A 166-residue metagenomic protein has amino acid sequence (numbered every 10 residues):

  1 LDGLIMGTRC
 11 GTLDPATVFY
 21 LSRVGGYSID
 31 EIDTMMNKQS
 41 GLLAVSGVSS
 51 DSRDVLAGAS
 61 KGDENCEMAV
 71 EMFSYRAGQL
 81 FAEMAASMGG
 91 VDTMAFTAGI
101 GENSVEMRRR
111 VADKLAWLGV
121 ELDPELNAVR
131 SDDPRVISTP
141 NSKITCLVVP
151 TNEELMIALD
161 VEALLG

Functional and structural regions predicted by a protein language model:
L1-S50: Glycine-rich phosphate-binding loop plus the immediately following alpha-helix
M6, N65, G99: Conserved short-loop catalytic and cofactor-binding motifs
C10, V18, G47-S50, S60 (+4 more regions): Short capping/connector residues at structural and topological boundaries
T17-L21, V55, F81, A158-V161: Buried hydrophobic packing segments
L21, M35, Q39, G58 (+2 more regions): Residues that form generic nucleotide/phosphate-binding pockets
G25-E31, A59-N65, D132: Short, glycine- and charge-enriched coil/turn segments that flank and shape catalytic ligand pockets
T34, G41-V45, S52-S87: Adenine-nucleotide phosphate-binding core of ATP-dependent small-molecule kinases
E67-V91, A95, G101-G166: Internal helix-turn-beta structural module
